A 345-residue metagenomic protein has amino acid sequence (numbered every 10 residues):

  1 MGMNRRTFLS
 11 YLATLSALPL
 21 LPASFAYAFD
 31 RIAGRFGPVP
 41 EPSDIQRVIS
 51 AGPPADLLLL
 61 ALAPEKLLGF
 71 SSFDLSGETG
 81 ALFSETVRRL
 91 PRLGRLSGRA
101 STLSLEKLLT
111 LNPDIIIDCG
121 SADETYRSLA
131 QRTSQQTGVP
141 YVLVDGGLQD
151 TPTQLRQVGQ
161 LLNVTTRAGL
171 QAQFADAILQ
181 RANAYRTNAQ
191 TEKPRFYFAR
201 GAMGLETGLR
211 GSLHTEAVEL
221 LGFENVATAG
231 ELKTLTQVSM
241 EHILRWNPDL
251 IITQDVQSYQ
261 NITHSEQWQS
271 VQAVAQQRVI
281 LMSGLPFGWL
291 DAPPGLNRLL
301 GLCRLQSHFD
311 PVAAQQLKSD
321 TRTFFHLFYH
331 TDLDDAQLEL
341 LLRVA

Functional and structural regions predicted by a protein language model:
G2-M3, P22-P40, V48: C-terminal segment of N-terminal export signals and the immediately downstream linker at the start of the mature
T7-A28: N-terminal export signals
F29-I32, P38, I115, R127-E206 (+2 more regions): Extracytoplasmic substrate-binding proteins
G34, L93-L105, E231-M240: Short helix-initiation/N-cap motifs at beta->coil->alpha
A55-T110, I115-E124, V226: A short, structured surface patch at a secondary-structure boundary
D123-S134, T253-Q269: A ligand-binding cleft/hinge motif common to bilobed small-molecule-binding domains
T207-T234: Alpha-helical, coiled-coil/dimerization segments enriched in small aliphatic residues
A227, T234-S258: Ligand-binding pocket segment of bilobal, Venus flytrap-like solute-binding proteins
